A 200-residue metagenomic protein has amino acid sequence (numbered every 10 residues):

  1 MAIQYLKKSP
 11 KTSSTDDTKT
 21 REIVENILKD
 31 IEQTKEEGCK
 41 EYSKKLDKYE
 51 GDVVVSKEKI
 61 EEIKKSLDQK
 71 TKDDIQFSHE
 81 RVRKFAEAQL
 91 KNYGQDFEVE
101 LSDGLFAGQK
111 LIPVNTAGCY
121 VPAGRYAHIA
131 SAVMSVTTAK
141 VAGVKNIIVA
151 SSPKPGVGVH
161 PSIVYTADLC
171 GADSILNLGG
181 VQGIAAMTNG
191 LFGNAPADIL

Functional and structural regions predicted by a protein language model:
M1-K8, P161-C170, I175: Active-site-proximal helix-loop elements at catalytic-domain edges
M1-N115: N-terminal Rossmann-like NAD(P)+-binding subdomain of aldehyde/semialdehyde dehydrogenases
I3, N115-C119, K145-V149, D173-L176 (+1 more regions): Structural motif
D47-K48, P155-G156, G183-I184: Short secondary-structure capping/turn micro-motifs that flank functional sites
E80-R83, E87, V133, T137 (+1 more regions): A broadly conserved amphipathic alpha-helix scaffold signal in soluble, globular proteins
V99-Y165: Conserved small-residue-rich beta-alpha loop and adjacent elements that most often cradle the phosphate/pyrophosphate
L169-L200: Conserved NAD(P)+-binding/catalytic subdomain of aldehyde/semialdehyde dehydrogenases
